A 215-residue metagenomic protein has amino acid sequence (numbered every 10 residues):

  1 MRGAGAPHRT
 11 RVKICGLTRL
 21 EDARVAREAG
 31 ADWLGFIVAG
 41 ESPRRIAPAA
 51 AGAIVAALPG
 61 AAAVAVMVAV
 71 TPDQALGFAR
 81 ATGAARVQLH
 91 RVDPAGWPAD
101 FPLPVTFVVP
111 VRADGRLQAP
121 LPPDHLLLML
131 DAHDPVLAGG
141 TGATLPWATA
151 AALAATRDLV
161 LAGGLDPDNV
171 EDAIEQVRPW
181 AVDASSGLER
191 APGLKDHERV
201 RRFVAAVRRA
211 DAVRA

Functional and structural regions predicted by a protein language model:
M1-A215: Conserved N-terminal beta1-alpha1 strand-loop-helix module at the mouth
